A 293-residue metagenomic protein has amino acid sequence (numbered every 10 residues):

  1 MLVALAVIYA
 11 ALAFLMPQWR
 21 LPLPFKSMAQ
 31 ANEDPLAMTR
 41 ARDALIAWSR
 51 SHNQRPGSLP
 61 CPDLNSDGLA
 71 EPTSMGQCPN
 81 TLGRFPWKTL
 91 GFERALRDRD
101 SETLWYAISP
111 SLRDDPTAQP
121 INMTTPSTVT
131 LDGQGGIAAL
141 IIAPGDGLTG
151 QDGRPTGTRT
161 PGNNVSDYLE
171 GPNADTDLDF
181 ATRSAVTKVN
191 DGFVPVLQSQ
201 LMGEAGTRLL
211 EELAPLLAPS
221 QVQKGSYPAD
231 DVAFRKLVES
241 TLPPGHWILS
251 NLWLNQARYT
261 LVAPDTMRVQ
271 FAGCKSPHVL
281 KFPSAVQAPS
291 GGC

Functional and structural regions predicted by a protein language model:
L2-Q18: Alpha-helical hydrophobic helix detector
A13-C293: N-terminal pilin/flagellin-like segments and related low-complexity appendage regions
